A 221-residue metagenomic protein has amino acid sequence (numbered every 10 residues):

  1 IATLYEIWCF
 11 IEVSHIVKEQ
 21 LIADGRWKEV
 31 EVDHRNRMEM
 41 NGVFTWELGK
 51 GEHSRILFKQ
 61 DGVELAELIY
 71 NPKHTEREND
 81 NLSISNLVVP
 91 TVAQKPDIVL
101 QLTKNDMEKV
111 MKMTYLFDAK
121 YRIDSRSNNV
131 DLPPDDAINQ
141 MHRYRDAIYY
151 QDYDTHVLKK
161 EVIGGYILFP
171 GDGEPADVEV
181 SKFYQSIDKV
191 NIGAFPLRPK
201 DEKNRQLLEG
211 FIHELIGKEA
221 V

Functional and structural regions predicted by a protein language model:
I1: Residue(s) in the substrate-gating loop at a strand-loop-helix junction that position the organic substrate next
F10, V17-V221: Catalytic core segments in nucleotide and nucleic-acid processing enzymes
